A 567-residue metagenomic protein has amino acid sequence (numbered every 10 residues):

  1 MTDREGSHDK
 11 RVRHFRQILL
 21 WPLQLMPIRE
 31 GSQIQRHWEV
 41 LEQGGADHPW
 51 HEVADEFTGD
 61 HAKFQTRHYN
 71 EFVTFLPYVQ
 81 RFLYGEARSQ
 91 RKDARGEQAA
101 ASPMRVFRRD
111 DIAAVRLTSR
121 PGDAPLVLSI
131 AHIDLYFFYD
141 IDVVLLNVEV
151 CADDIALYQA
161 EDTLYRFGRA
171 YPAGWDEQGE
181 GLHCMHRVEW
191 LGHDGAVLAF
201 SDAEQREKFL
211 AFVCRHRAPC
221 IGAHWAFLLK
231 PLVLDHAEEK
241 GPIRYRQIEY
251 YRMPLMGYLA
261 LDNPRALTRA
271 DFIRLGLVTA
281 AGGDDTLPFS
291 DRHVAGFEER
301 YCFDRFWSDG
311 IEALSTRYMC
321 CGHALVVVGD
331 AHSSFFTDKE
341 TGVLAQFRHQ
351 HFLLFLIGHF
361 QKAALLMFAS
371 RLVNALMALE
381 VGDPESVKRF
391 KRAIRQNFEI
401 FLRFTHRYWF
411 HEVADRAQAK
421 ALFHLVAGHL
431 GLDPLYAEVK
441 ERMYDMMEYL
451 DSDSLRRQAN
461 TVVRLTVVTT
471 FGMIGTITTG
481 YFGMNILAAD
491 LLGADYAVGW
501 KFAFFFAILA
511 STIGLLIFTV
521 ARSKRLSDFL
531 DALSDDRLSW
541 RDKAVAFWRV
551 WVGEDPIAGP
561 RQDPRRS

Functional and structural regions predicted by a protein language model:
M1-G276, D536-S567: N-terminal pre-transmembrane cytosolic regions of membrane proteins
E5-G6, D433-P434, E438-S567: Hydrophobic alpha-helical transmembrane segments and their immediately adjacent juxtamembrane loops
K10, K63, K92, K208 (+12 more regions): Context-gated lysine
S119-V127, D202, R206-R252, Y258-L275 (+7 more regions): Generic hydrophobic segment detector
D153-I155, S333, L491: Generic "edge-of-domain/loop-turn" microfeature
R169-A170, T341-G342, A419, A427 (+1 more regions): Short, surface-exposed linear patches
L234-M253, G257-R416: Membrane-proximal, solvent-exposed terminal domains/tails of membrane-associated proteins
F347-L492: Membrane-associated alpha-helical segments
